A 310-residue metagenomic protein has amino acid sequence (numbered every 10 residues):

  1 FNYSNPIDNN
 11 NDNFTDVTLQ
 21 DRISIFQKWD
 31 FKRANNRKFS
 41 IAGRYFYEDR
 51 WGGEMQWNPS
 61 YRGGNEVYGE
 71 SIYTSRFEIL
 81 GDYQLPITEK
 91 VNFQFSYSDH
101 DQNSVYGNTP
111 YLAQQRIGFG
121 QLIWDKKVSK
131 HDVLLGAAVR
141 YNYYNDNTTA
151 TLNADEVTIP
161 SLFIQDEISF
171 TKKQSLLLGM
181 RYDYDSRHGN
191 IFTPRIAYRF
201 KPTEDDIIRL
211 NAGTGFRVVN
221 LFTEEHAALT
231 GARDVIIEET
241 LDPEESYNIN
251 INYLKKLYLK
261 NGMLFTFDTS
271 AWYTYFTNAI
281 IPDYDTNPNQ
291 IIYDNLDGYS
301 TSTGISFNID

Functional and structural regions predicted by a protein language model:
F1, K90-S104, K201, R209 (+2 more regions): Membrane-embedded beta-barrel scaffold of Gram-negative outer-membrane proteins
N2-N10, E48-G52, S98-G107, Y141-T148 (+4 more regions): Sequence/structural signature of outer-membrane beta-barrel proteins
Y3-S24, D30-V91, Y97-R116: Flexible loop and strand-edge segments within Gram-negative outer membrane beta-barrel domains
N10, F14-L19, G52-Q56, Y68-E70 (+5 more regions): Outer-membrane beta-barrel domain signature, especially the mid-to-C-terminal portions of large Gram-negative OMP
S24, R76-E78, F119, I236 (+1 more regions): Short beta-strand-initiation
A34, A42-R44, Y83, K130-L134 (+2 more regions): Structural signature of Gram-negative outer-membrane beta-barrels, strongest in the C-terminal barrel of TonB-dependent
G52-G53, G120, L178, I196: One face of beta-strands
G64-P86, F95-L177, D297-N308: Outer-membrane beta-barrel transmembrane domain signature of Gram-negative proteins, especially the mid-to-C-terminal
